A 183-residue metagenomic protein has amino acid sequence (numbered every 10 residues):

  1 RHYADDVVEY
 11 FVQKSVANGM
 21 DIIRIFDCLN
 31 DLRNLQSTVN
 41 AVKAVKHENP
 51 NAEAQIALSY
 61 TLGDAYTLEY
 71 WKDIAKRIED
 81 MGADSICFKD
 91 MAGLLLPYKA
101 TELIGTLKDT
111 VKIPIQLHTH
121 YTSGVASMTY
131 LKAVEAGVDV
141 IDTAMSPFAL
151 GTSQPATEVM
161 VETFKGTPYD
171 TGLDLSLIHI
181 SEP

Functional and structural regions predicted by a protein language model:
R1, C28, D64, G93 (+4 more regions): Hydrophobic alpha-helical scaffolding
H2-I113, L131-A136: Alpha/beta enzyme core
K43, H118-H120, H179: Histidine-centered active-site/metal-ligand motif
T122-K132, A144: Thiamine diphosphate
V138-S153: Glycine-rich phosphate-binding active-site loops on the catalytic face of alpha/beta enzymes
L150-D170: C-terminal helical cap(s) of enzyme catalytic domains, especially alpha/beta-barrels
S176-P183: Residue-level detector of conserved catalytic or cofactor/ligand-binding positions in enzyme active sites
